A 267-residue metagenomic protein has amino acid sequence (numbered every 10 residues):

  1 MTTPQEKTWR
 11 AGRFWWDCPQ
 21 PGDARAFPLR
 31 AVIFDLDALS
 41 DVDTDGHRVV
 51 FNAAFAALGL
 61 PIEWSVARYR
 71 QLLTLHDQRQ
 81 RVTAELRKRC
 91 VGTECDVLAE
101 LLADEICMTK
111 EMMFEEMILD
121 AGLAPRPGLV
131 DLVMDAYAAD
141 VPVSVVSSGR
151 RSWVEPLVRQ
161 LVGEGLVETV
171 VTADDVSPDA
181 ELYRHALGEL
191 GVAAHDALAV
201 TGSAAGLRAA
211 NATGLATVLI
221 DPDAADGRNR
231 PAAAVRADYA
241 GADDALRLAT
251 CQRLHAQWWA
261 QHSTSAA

Functional and structural regions predicted by a protein language model:
M1-A26, R151, P156-A267: Asp-based, Mg2+/Mn2+-dependent phosphohydrolase catalytic module
T3-P127: N-terminal helical cap/lid subdomain that shapes the substrate entry/recognition surface in HAD-like hydrolases
S40, V143, A199-V200: Conserved SAM-binding loop
F51, L129-R159: Substrate-recognition element of Asp-dependent hydrolases with the DxDx(T/V) motif
A53, A84, D131, P156 (+1 more regions): Alpha-helical scaffolding segments of alpha/beta enzyme cores, especially the outer helices of TIM-barrel or partial
G128-L132, L182-H185: Well-ordered alpha-helical segments embedded in enzymatic catalytic cores
